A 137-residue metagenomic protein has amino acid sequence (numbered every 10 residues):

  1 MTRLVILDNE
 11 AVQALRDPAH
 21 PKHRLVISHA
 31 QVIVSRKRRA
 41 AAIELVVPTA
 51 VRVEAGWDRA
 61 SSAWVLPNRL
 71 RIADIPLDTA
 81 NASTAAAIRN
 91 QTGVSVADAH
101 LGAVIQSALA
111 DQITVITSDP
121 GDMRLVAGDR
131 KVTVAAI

Functional and structural regions predicted by a protein language model:
M1-L45, G56-L70: Short, well-structured N-terminal submotif of metal-dependent ribonuclease cores
T2-L4, A110-I137: Acidic, PIN/NYN-like endoribonuclease modules and their adjacent C-terminal/linker elements
A11, V51, N81, H100-L101 (+1 more regions): Alpha-helix capping/helix-boundary segments
I43, R71-A73, I113, V132: Short, conserved active-site loop motifs that form the nucleotide-linked donor/cofactor pocket
V47, A55, T114-T117: Short, hydrophobic beta-strand segments that form beta-sheet elements in well-ordered domains
V51, R71-T92: Acidic catalytic patch
E54, T84, L125-V126: Phosphate- and divalent-cation-binding pockets in alpha/beta enzyme and binding domains that engage nucleotide-derived
S95-T114, D122: Acidic, metal-associated active-site segment
